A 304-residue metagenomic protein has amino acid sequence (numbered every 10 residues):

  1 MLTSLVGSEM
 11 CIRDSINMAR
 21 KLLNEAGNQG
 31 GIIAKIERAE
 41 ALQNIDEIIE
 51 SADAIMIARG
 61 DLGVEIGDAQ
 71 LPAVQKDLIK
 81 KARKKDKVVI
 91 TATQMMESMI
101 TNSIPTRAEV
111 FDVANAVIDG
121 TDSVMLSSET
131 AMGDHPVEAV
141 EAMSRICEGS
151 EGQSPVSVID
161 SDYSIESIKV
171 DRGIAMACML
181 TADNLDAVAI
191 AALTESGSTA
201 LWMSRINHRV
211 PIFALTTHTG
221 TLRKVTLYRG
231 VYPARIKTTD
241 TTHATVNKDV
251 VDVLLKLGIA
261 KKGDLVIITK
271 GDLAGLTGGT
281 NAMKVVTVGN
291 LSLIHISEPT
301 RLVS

Functional and structural regions predicted by a protein language model:
M1-G7, I12, I294-S304: Single conserved hydrophobic/aromatic residue that forms the stacking wall/gate of nucleotide- or nucleobase-binding
S8-E9, R13-T93, M99-V110, V117: Conserved alpha/beta-domain cores
N17-R20, I33, K84, A142-M179: Long, charged amphipathic helices and adjacent flexible linkers at domain junctions
G63-V64, M95-E109, S123-D134, I159-S164 (+2 more regions): Short beta-alpha connecting loops at secondary-structure transitions that line or flank enzyme active sites
M96-N115, P155, I159-M176, L180 (+1 more regions): Active-site-adjacent loop and "lid" segments of alpha/beta metabolic enzymes
F111-S161: Active-site or pore-adjacent capping/gating segments
T199-L201, N207-T242: Nucleotide-binding motor/catalytic cores of P-loop/tubulin-like NTPases across gene-expression machines
K262-G263, I268-T269, L273, N281: C-terminal binding/interaction regions
